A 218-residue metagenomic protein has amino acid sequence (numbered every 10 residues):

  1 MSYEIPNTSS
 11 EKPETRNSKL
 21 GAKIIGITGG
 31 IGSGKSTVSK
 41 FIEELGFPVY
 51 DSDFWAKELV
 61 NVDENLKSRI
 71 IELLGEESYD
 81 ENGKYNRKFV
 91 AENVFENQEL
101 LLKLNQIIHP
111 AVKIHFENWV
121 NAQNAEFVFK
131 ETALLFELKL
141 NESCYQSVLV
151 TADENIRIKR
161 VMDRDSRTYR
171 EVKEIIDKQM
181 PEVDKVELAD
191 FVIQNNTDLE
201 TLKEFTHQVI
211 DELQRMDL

Functional and structural regions predicted by a protein language model:
S2-K84, D211-L218: Glycine-rich phosphate-binding loop of ATP-dependent small-molecule kinases
I24, F47-V49, E126-F127, V186 (+1 more regions): Hydrophobic "anchor" residues on beta-strands that sit immediately upstream of conserved functional sites
G34, D53, L104, F129 (+3 more regions): Residue-level signal for inorganic ion chemistry
P48, F54, Q146, D190-F191: Well-ordered beta-strand positions
F54-N124: ATP-dependent small-molecule kinase phosphotransfer cores that center on conserved nucleotide phosphate-binding segments
K67, I71, E154-K159, Y169 (+1 more regions): An amphipathic alpha-helix signature
I114-A122, F127-D163: ATP-dependent NMP and nucleoside kinases share a basic, alpha-helical "lid"
H115, N124, E142-S143, D163 (+1 more regions): Small-molecule kinase domains that catalyze NTP-dependent phosphoryl transfer to phosphate-bearing small molecules
